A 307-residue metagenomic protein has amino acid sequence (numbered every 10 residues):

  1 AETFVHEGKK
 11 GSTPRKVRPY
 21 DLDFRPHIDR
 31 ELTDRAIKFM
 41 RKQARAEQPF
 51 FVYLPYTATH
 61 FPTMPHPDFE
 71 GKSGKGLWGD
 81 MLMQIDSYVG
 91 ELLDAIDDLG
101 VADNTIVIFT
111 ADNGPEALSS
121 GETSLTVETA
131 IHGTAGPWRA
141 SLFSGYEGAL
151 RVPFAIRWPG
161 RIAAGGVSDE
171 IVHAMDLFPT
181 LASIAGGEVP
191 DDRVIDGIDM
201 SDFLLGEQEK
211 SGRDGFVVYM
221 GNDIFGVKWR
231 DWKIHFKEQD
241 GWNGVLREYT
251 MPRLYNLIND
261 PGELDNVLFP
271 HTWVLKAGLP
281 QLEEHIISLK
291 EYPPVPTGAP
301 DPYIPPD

Functional and structural regions predicted by a protein language model:
A1-Q48, Y56-P65, Y249-T250: Formylglycine-dependent
R18-R30, G71-Q84: The substrate-binding groove and active-site-proximal loops of carbohydrate-active enzymes, especially glycoside
A36, L177, F225, W229 (+4 more regions): Long, internal low-complexity/basic segments
A36-M81, E116-L118, E122-L125, F269-P270: Active-site His/acidic residue clusters
R45-V52, V101-V107, R151-V152, S211-D214 (+1 more regions): Loop/turn elements at helix/coil->beta-strand transitions in domains of secreted/extracellular proteins
V52-P62, F109-A117, D196, V217-N222 (+1 more regions): Short, solvent-exposed turn/loop segments enriched in Gly/Ser/Thr/Pro and often Arg
F61-P65, G71-L77, D94, D98-R161 (+2 more regions): Histidine-centered active-site microenvironments of extracellular/periplasmic hydrolases and transferases
A117-E147, R161-E170, M175-I258: C-terminal cap/loop subdomain of S1 sulfatases and analogous C-terminal strand-loop tails that border
